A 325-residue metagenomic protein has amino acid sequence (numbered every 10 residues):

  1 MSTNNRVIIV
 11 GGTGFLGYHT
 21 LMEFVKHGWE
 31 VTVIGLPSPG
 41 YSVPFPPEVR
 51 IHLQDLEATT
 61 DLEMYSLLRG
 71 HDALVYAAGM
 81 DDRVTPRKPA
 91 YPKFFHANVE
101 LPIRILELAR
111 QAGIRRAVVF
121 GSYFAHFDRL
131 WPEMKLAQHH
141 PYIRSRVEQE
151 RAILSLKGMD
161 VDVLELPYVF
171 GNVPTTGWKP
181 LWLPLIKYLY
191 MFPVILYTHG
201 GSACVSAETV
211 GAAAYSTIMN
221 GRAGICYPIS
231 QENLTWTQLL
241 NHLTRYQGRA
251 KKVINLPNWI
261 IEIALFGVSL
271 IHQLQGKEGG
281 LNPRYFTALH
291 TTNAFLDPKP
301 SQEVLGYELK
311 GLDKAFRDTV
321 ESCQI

Functional and structural regions predicted by a protein language model:
V7-H27: N-terminal Rossmann NAD(P)H-binding glycine-rich loop of SDR-like oxidoreductase domains
V49-E100, R104, H126-D128: NAD(P)H-binding glycine-rich loop region in Rossmannoid oxidoreductase-like domains and their noncatalytic homologs
L74, V210, A214, I229 (+3 more regions): Non-catalytic, hydrophobic alpha-helical segments
E100-S145: Conserved Rossmann-fold NAD(P)-dependent oxidoreductase catalytic core, especially the SDR/UDP-sugar
L130-G224, S230: Oxidoreductase cofactor-interface core, primarily capturing Rossmann-like NAD(P)-dependent enzymes
G201-E208, Y227-Y246, N255-L265, K310: Substrate-binding strand-loop-helix patch in Rossmann-like NAD(P)-dependent oxidoreductase/epimerase domains
H242-T291: Terminal hydrophobic/aromatic helix or amphipathic segment near a protein terminus
T292-I325: Amphipathic terminal alpha-helices
